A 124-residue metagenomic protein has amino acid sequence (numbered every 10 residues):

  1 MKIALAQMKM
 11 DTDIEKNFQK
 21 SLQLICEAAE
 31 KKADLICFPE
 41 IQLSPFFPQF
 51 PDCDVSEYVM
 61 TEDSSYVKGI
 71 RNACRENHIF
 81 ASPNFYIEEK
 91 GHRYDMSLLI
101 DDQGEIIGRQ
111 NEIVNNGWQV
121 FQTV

Functional and structural regions predicted by a protein language model:
M1-T12, M96, R109: Active-site-proximal beta-strand elements of phosphoester/diester hydrolases
I3, N17, I25-D54, C74 (+1 more regions): Active-site beta-strand/loop signature of hydrolases that rely on acidic residues for catalysis
A6-T12, P51-Y58: Short, basic, glycine/proline-bearing loop/turn elements
K9, Q42, Y86-I87: Catalytic metal-binding/acid-base residues of hydrolase active sites
E27, G69-N77, L98-D102: Alpha-helical structural signal in soluble globular domains
V55-K68: A short acidic, glycine-rich active-site loop that binds or catalyzes chemistry on phosphate/adenosine moieties
M60-E62, E88-V124: Active-site catalytic loop in hydrolytic enzyme cores
R71, F80-I87: Short, basic/aromatic recognition patches
